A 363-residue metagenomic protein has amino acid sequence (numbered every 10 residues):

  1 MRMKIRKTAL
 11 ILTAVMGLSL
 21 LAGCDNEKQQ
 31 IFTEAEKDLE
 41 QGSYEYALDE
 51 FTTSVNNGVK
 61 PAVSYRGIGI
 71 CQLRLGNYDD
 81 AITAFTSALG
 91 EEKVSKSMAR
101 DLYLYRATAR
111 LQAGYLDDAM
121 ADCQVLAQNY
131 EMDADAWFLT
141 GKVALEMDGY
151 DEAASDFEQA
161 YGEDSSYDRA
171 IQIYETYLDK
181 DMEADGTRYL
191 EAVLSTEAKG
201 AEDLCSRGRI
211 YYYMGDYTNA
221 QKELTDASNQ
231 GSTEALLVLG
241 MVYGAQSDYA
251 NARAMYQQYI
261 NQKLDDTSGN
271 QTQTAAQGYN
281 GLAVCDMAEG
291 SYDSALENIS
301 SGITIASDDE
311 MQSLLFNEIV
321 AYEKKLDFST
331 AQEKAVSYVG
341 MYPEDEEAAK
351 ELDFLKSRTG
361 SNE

Functional and structural regions predicted by a protein language model:
L20-G23: C-terminal motif of bacterial Sec signal peptides marking the signal peptidase cleavage site
Q29-Q30, V63, S97-D101, D135 (+8 more regions): Start-of-helix register in tetratricopeptide repeats
E36, I70, T108, K142 (+6 more regions): Residue-level recognition of tetratricopeptide repeat
E40-Q41, R74, Q112-A113, E146-M147 (+8 more regions): Register position in tetratricopeptide repeats
G67, R74, M98-Y105, L139 (+6 more regions): Canonical tetratricopeptide repeat
